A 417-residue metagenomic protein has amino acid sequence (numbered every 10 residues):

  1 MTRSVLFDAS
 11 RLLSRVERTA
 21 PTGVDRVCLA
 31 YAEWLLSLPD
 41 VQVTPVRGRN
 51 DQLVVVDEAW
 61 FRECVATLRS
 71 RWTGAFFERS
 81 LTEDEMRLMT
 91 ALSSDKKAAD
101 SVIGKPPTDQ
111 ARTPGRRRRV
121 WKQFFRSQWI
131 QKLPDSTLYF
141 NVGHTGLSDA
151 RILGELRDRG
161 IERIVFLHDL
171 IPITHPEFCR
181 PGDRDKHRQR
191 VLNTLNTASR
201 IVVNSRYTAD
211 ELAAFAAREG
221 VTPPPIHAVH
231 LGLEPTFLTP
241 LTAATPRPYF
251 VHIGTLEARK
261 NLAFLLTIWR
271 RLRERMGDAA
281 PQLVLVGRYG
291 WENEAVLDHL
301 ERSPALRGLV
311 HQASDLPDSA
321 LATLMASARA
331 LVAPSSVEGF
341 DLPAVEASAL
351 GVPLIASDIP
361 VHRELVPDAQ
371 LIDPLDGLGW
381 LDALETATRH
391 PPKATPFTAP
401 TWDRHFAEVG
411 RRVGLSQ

Functional and structural regions predicted by a protein language model:
M1-Q417: Carbohydrate transferase catalytic cores enriched for Leloir-type hexosyltransferases
